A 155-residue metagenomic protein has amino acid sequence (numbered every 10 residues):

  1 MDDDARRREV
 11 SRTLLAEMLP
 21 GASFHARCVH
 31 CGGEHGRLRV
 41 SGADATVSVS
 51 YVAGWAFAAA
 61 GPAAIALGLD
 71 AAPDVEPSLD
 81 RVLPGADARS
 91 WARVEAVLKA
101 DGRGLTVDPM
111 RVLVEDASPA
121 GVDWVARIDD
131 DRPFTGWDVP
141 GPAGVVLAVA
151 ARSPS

Functional and structural regions predicted by a protein language model:
M1-S155: Core catalytic alpha/beta fold that binds nucleotide/phospho-ligands
